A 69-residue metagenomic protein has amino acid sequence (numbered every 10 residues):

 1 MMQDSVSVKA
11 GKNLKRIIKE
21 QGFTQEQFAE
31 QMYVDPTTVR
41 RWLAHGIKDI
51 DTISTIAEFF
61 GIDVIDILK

Functional and structural regions predicted by a protein language model:
M1-F23: A short, Lys/Arg-rich alpha-helix, primarily the initiator
K15, R40-R41, S54, L68-K69: Key DNA-contacting residues within the recognition helix of helix-turn-helix
Q25, P36-T37, V64: The DNA-contacting recognition helix of HTH DNA-binding domains and analogous helical DNA-recognition elements
Q27-A29: Short alpha-helical "recognition helix" segments of helix-turn-helix
Y33-I47: Recognition helix of helix-turn-helix/homeodomain-like DNA-binding domains that insert into the DNA major groove
D51-D66: DNA major-groove recognition helix of helix-turn-helix/homeodomain DNA-binding modules
